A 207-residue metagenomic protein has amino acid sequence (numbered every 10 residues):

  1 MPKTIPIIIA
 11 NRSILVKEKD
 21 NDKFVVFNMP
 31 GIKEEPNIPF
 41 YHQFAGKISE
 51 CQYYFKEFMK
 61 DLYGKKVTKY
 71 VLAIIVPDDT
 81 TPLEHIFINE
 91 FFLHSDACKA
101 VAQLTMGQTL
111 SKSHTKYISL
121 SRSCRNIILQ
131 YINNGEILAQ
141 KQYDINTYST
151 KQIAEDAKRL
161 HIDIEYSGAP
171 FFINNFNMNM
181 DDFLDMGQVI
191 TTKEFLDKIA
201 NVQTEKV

Functional and structural regions predicted by a protein language model:
M1-A10, V25, I32-C124, Y131-V207: Nucleotide/phosphate-binding catalytic cleft detector across ATP-hydrolyzing and phosphate-transferring enzymes
N11-E18, F24: Short N-terminal binding/cap micro-motifs at the start of the first secondary-structure element
K17-D20, N28-M29, I132: Surface loops and adjacent helix of pleckstrin homology
